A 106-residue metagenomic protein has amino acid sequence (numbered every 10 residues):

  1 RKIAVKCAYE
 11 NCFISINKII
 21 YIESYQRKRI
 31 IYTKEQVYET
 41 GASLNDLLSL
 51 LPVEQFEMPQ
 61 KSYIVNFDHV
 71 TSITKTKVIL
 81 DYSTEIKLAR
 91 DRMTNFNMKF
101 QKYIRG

Functional and structural regions predicted by a protein language model:
R1-K87: Conserved binding/recognition cores within well-folded domains
R1-Y9, R92-G106: Eukaryotic intrinsically disordered, low-complexity regulatory linkers and tails enriched in Ser/Thr/Pro
